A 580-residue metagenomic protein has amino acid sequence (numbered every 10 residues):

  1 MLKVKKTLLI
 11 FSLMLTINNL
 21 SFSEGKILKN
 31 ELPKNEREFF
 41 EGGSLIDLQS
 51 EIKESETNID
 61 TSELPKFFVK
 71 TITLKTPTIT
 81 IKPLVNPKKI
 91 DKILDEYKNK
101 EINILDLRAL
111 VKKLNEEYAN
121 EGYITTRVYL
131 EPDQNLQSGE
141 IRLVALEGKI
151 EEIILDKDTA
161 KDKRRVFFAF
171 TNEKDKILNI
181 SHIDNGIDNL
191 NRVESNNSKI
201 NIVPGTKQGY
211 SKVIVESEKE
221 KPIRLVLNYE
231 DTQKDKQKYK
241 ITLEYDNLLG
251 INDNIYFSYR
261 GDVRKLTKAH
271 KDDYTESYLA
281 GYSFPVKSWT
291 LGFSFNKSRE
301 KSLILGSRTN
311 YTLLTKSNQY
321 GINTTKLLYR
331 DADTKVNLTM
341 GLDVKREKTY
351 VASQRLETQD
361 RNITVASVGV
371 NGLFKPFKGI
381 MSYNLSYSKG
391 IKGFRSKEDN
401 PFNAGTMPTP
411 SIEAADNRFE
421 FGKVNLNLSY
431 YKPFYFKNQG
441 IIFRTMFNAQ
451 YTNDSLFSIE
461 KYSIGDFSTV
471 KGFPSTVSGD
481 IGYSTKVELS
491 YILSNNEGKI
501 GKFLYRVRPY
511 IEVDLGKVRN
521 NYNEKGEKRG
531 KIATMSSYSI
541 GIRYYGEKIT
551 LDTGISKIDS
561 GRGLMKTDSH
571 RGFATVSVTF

Functional and structural regions predicted by a protein language model:
L2-E24: Classical Sec-dependent N-terminal signal peptides that target proteins to the secretory pathway
E24-D231, S258-E276, F447: Periplasmic polypeptide-binding modules associated with outer-membrane biogenesis and secretion
D175, Y229, D262-K268, L305-Y311 (+5 more regions): Extracellular loop and loop/strand-boundary signature of outer-membrane beta-barrel proteins
I180-G379, T567-T579: Gram-negative/organellar outer-membrane beta-barrel architecture
I202, L227-D231, F257-G261, F293-R299 (+7 more regions): Transmembrane beta-barrel strands of outer-membrane/channel proteins
I241-T242, L248-Y256, T290-L305, D333-A352 (+2 more regions): Surface-exposed extracellular loop regions of Gram-negative outer-membrane beta-barrel proteins
Y350, Q354-V507, E512-L515, R519-N521 (+1 more regions): C-terminal outer-membrane beta-barrel translocator/porin domains of Gram-negative envelope proteins and their
G546-F580: Predominantly the C-terminal beta-signal and adjacent terminal strand-loop region of outer-membrane beta-barrel
